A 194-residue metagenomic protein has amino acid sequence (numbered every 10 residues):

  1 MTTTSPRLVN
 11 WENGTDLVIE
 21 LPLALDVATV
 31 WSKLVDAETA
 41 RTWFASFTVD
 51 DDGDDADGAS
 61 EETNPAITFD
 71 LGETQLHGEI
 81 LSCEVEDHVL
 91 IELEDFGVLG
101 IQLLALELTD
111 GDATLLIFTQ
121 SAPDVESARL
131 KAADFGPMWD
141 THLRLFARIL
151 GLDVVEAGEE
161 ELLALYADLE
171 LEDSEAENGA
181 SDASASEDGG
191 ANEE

Functional and structural regions predicted by a protein language model:
M1-D50: Hydrophobic ligand-binding cavity/cleft-lining segments
T2-T3, L8, T109-A113, S121-E194: Terminal "cap-and-tail" regions of soluble proteins that handle hydrophobic small molecules
T29-W31, I101, E126-A128: Short acidic, gly/pro-rich beta-turn/loop elements at beta-sheet edges and active-site/ligand-binding grooves
V30-L34, A40, I80, I91 (+3 more regions): Hydrophobic pocket/interface hotspot
R41-T42, V49, T68-V125, E193: Hydrophobic-ligand binding "helix-grip"
S60-I67: Short coil-to-beta transition motif at edge beta-strands of beta-rich domains
